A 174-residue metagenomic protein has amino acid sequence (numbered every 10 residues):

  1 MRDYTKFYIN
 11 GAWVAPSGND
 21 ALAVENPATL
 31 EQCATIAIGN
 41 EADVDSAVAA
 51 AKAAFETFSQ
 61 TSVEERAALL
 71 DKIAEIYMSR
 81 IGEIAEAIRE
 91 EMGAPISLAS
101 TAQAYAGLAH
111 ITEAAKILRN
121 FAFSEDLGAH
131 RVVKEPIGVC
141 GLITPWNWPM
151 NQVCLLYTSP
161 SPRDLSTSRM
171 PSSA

Functional and structural regions predicted by a protein language model:
M1-G128: N-terminal Rossmann-like NAD(P)+-binding subdomain of aldehyde/semialdehyde dehydrogenases
S62, C140, D164: Conserved G/P- and acidic residue-centered "switch" motifs that form tight phosphate/ATP-binding loops in soluble
G107-H110, P136, L156: Activation loop
E125-I143: Glycine-rich NAD(P)-binding loop of Rossmann-like domains
P145-L155: Conserved coil-to-alpha-helix start sites within the AMP-binding
Y157-R163: Conserved small/polar residues in nucleotide/adenosyl-binding loops
S168-A174: Hydrophobic alpha-helical segments, chiefly the membrane-spanning helices and signal/signal-anchor peptides
